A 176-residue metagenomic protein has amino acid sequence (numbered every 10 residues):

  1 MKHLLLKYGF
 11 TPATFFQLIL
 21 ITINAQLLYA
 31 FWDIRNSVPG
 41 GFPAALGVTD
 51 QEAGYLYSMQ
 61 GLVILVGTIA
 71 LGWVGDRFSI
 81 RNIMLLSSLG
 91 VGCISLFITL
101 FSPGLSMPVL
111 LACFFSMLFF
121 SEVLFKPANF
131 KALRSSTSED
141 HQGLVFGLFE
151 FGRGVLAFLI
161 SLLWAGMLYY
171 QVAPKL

Functional and structural regions predicted by a protein language model:
Y8-G40: Pair of pore-lining "gating" transmembrane helices in MFS-fold secondary transporters
Q26, S106-L124: Hydrophobic core of transmembrane alpha-helices in multi-pass small-molecule transporters, especially MFS/SLC-type
N36-E52: Short amphipathic helix-loop junctions that connect adjacent transmembrane helices in Major Facilitator Superfamily/SLC
Y55-W73: Central cavity-lining transmembrane alpha-helices of secondary-active solute carriers, predominantly the Major
L89-L105: C-terminal ends and interior cores of transmembrane alpha-helices in multi-pass membrane transporters/permeases
V123-S138: Intracellular juxtamembrane helix-capping segments at the cytosolic ends of symmetry-related transmembrane helices
H141-Y169: Glycine-rich segments within core transmembrane alpha-helices of 12-TM secondary carriers
